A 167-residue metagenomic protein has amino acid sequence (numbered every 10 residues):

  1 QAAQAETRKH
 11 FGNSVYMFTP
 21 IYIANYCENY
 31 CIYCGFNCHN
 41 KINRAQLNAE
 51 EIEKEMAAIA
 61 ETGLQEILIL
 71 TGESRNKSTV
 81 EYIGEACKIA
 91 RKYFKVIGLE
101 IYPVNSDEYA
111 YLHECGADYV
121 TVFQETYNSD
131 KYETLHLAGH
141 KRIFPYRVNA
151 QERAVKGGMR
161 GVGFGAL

Functional and structural regions predicted by a protein language model:
Q1-V15: An N-cap/entry alpha-helix motif that binds or orients negatively charged groups
A3, C31, V122: Residue-level signature of catalytic and energy-coupling elements of molecular machines, predominantly ATP/GTP-dependent
G12-F18, E28, E66, V96: A common structural microfeature
Y16-E51: Canonical Radical SAM [4Fe-4S] cluster-binding loop centered on the CxxxCxxC motif and its immediate flanking residues
C38-E53, I59-A154, R160-G165: Core AdoMet radical
